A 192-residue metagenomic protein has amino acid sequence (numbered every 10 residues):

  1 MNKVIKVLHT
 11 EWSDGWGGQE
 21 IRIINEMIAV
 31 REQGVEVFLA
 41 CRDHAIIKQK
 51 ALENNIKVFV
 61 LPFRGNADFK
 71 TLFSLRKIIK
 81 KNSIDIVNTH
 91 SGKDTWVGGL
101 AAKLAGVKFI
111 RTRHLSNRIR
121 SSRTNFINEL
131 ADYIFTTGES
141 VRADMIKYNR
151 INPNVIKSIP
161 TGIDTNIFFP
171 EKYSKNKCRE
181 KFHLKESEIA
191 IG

Functional and structural regions predicted by a protein language model:
V7-T10, K185-G192: Conserved donor-binding/catalytic core segment of Leloir-type glycosyltransferases
H9, G18-Q33, R42-K50: Short amphipathic alpha-helix
C41-R42, T89, F135-T137, S158: Short beta-strand scaffold positions
L52-K57, L61-I86, W96-L104, S122 (+2 more regions): An amphipathic, basic-hydrophobic alpha-helix
T89-T95, R113-S116: Short His-centered aromatic/hydrophobic patch
G106-E139, N149: A conserved, positively charged/aromatic
S140, G162: Carbohydrate-associated surface elements
F169-L184: A short helix/loop element that forms part of the nucleotide-sugar donor recognition site in Leloir-type
